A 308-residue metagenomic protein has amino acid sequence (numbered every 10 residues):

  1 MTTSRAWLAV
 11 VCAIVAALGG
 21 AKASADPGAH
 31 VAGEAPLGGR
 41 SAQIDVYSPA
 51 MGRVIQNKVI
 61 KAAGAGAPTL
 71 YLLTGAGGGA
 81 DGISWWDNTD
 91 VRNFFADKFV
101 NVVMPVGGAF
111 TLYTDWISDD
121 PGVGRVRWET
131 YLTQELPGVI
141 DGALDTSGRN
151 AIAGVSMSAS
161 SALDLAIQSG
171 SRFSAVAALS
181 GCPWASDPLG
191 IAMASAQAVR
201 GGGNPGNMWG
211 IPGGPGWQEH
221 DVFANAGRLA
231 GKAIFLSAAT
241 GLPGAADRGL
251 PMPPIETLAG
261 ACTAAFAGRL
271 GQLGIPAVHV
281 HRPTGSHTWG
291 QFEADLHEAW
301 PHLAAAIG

Functional and structural regions predicted by a protein language model:
M1-A25: Secretory targeting and sorting signals
G20-G308: Non-catalytic cap/lid and distal C-terminal segments of serine-dependent acyl enzymes
